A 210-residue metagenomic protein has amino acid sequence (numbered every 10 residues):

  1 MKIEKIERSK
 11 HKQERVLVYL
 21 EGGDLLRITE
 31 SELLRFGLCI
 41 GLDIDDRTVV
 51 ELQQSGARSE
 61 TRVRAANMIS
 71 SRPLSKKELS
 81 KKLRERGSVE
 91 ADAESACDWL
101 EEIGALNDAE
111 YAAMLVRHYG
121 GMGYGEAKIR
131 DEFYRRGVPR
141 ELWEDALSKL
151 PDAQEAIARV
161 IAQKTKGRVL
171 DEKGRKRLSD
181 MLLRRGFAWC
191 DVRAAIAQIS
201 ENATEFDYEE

Functional and structural regions predicted by a protein language model:
M1-E210: An alpha-helical, amphipathic repeat domain used for nucleic-acid recognition, typified by the mTERF helical solenoid
